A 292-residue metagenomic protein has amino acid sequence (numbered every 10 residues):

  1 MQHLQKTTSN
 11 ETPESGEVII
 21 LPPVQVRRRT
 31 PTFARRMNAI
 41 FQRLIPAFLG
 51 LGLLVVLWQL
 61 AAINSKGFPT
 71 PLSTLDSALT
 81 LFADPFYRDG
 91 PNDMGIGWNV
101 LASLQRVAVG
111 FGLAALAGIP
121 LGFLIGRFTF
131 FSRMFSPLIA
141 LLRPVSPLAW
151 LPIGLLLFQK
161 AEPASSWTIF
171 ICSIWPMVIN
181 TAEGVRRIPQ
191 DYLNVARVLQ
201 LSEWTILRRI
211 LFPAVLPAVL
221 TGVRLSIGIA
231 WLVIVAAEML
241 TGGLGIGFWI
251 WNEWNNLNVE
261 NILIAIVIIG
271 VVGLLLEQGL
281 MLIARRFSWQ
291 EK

Functional and structural regions predicted by a protein language model:
M1-L49, Q278-K292: Transmembrane alpha-helical segments of polytopic membrane transport and secretion proteins
R36-M37, I63-G112: Periplasmic/extracellular loop-to-transmembrane helix junction in inner-membrane transport proteins
N38-I45, G97-A108, S132, I139-L142 (+7 more regions): Alpha-helical membrane-interface segments at transmembrane helix boundaries
V109-I139: Transmembrane-helix boundary motif in ABC transporter permease subunits
A140-P176, E183-G184: Generic hydrophobic transmembrane alpha-helix motif, especially the helices
L156, G184-V185, L232-I269, S288-K292: Glycine-rich helix-loop "coupling/hinge" segments at transmembrane-helix boundaries in multipass transporters
W167, I171, E203-A237, E260 (+4 more regions): Transmembrane alpha-helices
V185-D191, V195-V215, N255: Short helix-to-coil transition segments within interhelical loops that connect adjacent transmembrane helices
